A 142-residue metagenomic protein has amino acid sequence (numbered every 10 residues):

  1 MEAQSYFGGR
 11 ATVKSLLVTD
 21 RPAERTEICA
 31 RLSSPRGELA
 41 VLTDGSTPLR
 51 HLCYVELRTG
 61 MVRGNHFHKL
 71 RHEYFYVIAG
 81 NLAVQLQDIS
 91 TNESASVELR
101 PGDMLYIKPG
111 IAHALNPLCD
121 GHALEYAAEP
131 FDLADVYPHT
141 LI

Functional and structural regions predicted by a protein language model:
M1-R50, G64: A short, N-terminal "cap"/entry segment at the start of jelly-roll beta-barrel domains of the cupin/DSBH fold
S5-G9, R21, A114, L118-I142: Double-stranded beta-helix
C53-R71: Conserved short histidine dyad/triad with adjacent acidic residue
G64-N65, V84-Q85, I107, A112-L118 (+1 more regions): Short beta-strand His + acidic residue motifs that chelate non-heme Fe in jelly-roll/DSBH and cupin folds
H66, H72-V77, V97, L105 (+1 more regions): His/acidic/aromatic-lined binding-pocket segments of jelly-roll/cupin-type domains and related regulatory beta-sandwich
K69-V84, D88, Y126: Short, conserved beta-strand element in jelly-roll/cupin
L70, D103, I111, C119 (+1 more regions): A generic "binding-loop/recognition-motif" signal
I89-P109: Short acidic-glycine-tyrosine-enriched beta hairpin
